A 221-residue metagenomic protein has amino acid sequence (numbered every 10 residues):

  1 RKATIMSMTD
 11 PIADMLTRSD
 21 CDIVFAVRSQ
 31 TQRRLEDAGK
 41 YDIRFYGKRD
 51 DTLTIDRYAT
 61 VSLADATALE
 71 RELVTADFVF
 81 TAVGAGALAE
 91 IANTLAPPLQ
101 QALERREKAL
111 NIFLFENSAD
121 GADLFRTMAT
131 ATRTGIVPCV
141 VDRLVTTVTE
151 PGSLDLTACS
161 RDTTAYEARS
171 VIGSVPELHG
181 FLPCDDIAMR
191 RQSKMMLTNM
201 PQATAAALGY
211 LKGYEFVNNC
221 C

Functional and structural regions predicted by a protein language model:
K2-C221: Substrate/ligand-engaging "lid" and interaction regions
